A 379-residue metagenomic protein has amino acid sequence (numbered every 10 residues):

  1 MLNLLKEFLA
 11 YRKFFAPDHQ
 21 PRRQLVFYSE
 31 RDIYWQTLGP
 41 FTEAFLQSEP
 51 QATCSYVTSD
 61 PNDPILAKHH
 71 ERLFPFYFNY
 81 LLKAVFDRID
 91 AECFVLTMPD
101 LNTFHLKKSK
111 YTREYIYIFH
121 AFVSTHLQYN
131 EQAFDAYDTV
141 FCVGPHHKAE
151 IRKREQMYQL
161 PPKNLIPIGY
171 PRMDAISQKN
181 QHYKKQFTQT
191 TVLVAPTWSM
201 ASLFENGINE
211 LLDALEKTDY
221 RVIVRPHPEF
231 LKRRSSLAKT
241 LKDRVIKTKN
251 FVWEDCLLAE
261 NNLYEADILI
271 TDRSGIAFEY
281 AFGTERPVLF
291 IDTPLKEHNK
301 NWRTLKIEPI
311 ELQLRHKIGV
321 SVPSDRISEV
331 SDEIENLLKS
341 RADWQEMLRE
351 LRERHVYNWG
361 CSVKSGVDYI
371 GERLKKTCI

Functional and structural regions predicted by a protein language model:
M1-Q24, S29-R31: Membrane-proximal basic amphipathic "stem/tether" segments
P21-R23, R113, Q189-V192: Nucleotide donor/acceptor-binding cores
V26-S177: Active-site and donor-binding regions of nucleotide-sugar-utilizing enzymes
Y34-L46, L165, P171-K242, V320 (+4 more regions): Conserved catalytic-core segment of nucleotide-activated headgroup transferases in glycan assembly
L73-Y80, I168, F251-D255, I318-I327: Short acidic-hydrophobic, aromatic-tinged amphipathic segments that line or gate anion-handling sites
F78, L82, F86, S236-F278 (+1 more regions): Donor nucleotide-activated moiety binding/catalytic core segment of transferases that use nucleotide-activated donors
F134, P162, G275-E350, R354: Catalytic binding pocket for nucleotide-activated donors in carbohydrate/polymer assembly enzymes
W359-I379: C-terminal alpha-helical cap of glycosyltransferases
